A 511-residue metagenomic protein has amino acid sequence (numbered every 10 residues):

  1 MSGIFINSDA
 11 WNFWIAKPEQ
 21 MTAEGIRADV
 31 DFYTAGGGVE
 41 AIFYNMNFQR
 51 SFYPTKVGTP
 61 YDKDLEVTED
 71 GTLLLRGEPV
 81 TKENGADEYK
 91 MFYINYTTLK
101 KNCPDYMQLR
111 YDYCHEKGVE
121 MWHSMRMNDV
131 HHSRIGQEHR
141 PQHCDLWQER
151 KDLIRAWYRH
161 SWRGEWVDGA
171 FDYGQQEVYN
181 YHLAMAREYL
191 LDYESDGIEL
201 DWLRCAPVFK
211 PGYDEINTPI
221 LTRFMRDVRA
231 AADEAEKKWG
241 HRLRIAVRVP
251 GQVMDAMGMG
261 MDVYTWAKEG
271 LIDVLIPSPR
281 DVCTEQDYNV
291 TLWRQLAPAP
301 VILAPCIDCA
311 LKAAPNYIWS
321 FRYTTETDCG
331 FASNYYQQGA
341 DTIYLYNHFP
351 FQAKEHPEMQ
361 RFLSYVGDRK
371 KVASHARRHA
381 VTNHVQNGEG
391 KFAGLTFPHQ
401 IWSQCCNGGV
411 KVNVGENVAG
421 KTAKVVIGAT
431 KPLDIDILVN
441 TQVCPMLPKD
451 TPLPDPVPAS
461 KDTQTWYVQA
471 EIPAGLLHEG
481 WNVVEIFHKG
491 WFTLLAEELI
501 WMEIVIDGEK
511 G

Functional and structural regions predicted by a protein language model:
S2-E24, G71-D112, E116, W122-E188 (+2 more regions): Active-site-adjacent "subsite" loops/lids of carbohydrate-active enzymes
W14-E24, N47-F52, K100, P250-M259 (+4 more regions): Acidic-and-aromatic substrate-binding clefts and catalytic sites of carbohydrate-active enzymes
G25-S51, D192-G197, L271-V274, Y335-T342: Catalytic domains of carbohydrate-active enzymes, especially glycoside hydrolases
V39-K100, P207-P211, P277, T291: Aromatic-lined carbohydrate-binding/catalytic grooves of carbohydrate-active enzymes
E177-V301, T327: Active-site neighborhood of glycoside hydrolase catalytic domains
D281-I343: Catalytic-core region of carbohydrate-active enzymes that cleave or remodel glycosidic bonds
S333, Q338-G415, A419: Aromatic- and carboxylate-lined catalytic core of secreted/periplasmic carbohydrate-active enzymes
T430-K510: Beta-strand-rich ligand-recognition modules
